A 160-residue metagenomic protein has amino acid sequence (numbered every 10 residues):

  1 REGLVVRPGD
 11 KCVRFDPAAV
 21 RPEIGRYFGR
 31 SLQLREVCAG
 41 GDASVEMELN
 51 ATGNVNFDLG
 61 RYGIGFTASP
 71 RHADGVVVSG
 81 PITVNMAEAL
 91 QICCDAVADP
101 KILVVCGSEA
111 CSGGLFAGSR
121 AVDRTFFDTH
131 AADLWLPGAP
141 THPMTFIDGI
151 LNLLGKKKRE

Functional and structural regions predicted by a protein language model:
R1: Cysteine-rich micro-motifs
L4-E160: Iron-sulfur-associated redox domains of electron-transfer enzymes in respiratory and anaerobic energy metabolism
